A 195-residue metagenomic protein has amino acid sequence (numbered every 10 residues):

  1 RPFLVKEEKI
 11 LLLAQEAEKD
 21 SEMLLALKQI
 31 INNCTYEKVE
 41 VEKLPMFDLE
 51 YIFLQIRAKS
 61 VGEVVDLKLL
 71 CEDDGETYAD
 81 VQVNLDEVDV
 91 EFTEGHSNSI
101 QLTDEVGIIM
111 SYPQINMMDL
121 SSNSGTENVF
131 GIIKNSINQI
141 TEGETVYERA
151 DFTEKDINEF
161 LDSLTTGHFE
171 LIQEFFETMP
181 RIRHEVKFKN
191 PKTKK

Functional and structural regions predicted by a protein language model:
R1-K195: Short, surface-exposed, charged amphipathic helix/loop patches that serve as local interaction elements
